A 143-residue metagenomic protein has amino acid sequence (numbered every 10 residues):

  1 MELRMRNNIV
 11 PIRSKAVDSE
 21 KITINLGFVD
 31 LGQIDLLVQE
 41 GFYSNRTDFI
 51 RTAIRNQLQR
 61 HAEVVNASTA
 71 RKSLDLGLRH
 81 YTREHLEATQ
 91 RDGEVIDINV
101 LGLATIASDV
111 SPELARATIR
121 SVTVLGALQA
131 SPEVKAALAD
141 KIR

Functional and structural regions predicted by a protein language model:
E2-V29, V38, T47: Short Lys/Arg-rich basic patches
L3, S14-K15, G32-Q33, S44-S68: Short, basic amphipathic alpha-helical segments that act as recognition/interaction helices in nucleic-acid-binding
G41: C-terminal His-loop and adjacent cap/lid subdomain of alpha/beta-hydrolase
Q59-D92: Short, positively charged interaction helices/loops
T69, E84-D97, S108-S121, A136-I142: Short, T/G/N/S-enriched strand-turn elements that build extracellular solenoid repeat scaffolds
S73, L78, D97, L103 (+3 more regions): Detector for repetitive beta-architecture
L128, K135-A136: Short, compact, well-ordered microdomains
